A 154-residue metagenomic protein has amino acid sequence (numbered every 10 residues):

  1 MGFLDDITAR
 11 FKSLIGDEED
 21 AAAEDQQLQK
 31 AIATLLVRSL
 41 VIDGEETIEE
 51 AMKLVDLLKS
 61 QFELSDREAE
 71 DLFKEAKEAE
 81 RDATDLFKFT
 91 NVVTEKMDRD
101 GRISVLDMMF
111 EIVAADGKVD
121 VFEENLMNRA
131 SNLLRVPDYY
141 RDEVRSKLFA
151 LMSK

Functional and structural regions predicted by a protein language model:
M1-R38, E45-K154: Small-residue-enriched hydrophobic alpha-helices in membranes
